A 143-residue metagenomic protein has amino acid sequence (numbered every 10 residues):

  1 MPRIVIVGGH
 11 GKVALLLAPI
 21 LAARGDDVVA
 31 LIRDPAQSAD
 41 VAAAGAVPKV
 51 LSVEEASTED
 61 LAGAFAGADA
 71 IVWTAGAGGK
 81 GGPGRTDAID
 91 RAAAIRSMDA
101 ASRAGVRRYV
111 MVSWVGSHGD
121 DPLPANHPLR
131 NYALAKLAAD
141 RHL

Functional and structural regions predicted by a protein language model:
R3, D69-A70, R108: Structural motif
R3-D26: N-terminal Rossmann NAD(P)H-binding glycine-rich loop of SDR-like oxidoreductase domains
V7, D27-V29, P35, G78 (+2 more regions): Conserved Rossmann-fold NAD(P)-dependent oxidoreductase catalytic core, especially the SDR/UDP-sugar
V13-L15, A70-A75, W114-H118: Short amphipathic alpha-helical segments, especially helix-boundary/capping motifs
L15-L17, D40, G82-G84, D120-P122: Short glycine-/acidic-enriched loop or helix-start segments at secondary-structure transitions that form or flank
R33-R96, A100-R103: NAD(P)H-binding glycine-rich loop region in Rossmannoid oxidoreductase-like domains and their noncatalytic homologs
